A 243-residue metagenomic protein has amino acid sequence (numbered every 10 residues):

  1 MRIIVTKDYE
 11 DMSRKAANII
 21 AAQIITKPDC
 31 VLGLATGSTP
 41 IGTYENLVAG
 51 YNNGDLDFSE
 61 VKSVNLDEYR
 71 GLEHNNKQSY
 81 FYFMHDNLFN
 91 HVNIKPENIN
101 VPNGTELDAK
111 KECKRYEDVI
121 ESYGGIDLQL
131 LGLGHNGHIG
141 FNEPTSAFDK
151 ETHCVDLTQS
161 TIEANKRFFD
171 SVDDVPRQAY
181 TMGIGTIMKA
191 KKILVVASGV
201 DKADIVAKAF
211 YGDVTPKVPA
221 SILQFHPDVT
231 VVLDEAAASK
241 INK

Functional and structural regions predicted by a protein language model:
M1-L32: N-terminal glycine-/serine-/threonine-rich phosphate-binding loop
T26-N52: Glycine-rich N-terminal segment of FAD-binding domains in flavoprotein oxidoreductases, spanning the beta-loop-helix
G33-G37, N65, P102-N103, L130-L133 (+2 more regions): Short beta-strand segments
E45-D57, Y80, P144-H153, G212-V214: A glycine- and small-aliphatic-rich helix-loop capping segment at beta-alpha/alpha-beta transitions that lines
L56-Q129: Ligand-binding beta-strand-loop-alpha-helix segment within the catalytic cores of soluble metabolic enzymes
G124-D149: Glycine-rich phosphate-binding loop
G140-I184: Class I SAM-dependent methyltransferase SAM-binding "motif I" and its flanking Rossmann-like core
G185, K189-K243: ATP/nucleoside-binding phosphotransfer catalytic cores, i.e., glycine-rich phosphate-binding loops
